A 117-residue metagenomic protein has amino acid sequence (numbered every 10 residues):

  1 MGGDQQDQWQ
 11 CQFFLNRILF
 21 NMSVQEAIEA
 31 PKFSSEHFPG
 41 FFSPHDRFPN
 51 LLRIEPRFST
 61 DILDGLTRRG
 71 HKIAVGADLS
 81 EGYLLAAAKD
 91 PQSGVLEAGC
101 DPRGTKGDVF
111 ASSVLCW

Functional and structural regions predicted by a protein language model:
M1-G76: Proteins synthesized as precursors that undergo proteolytic processing into mature forms
R53-W117: Cofactor-centric catalytic regions
